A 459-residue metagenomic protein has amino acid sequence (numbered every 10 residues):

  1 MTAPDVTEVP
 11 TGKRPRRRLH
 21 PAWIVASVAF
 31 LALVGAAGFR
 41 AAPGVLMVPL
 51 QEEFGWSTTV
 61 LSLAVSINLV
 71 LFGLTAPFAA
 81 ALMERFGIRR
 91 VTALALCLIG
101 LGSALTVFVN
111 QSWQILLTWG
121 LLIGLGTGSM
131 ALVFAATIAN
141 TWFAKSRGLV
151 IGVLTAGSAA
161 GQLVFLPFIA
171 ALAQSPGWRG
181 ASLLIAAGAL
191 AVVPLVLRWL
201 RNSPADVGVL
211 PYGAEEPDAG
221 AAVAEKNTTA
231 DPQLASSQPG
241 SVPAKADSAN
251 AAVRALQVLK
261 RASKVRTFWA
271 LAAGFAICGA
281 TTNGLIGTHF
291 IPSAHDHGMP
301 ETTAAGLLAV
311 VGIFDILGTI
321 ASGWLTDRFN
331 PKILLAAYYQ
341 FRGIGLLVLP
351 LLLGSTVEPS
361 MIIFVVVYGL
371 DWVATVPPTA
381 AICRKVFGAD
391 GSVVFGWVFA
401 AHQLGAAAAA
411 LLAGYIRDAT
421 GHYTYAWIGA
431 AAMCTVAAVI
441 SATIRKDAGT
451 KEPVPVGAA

Functional and structural regions predicted by a protein language model:
V34, Q114-M130, A276-I277, S360-A374: Hydrophobic core of transmembrane alpha-helices in multi-pass small-molecule transporters, especially MFS/SLC-type
P43-M47, K260-T319: Extracytoplasmic gate region of multi-pass secondary transporters
L50, S129-F143, A374-F387: Intracellular juxtamembrane helix-capping segments at the cytosolic ends of symmetry-related transmembrane helices
L50-Q51, L82-M83, V164, F168-P176 (+3 more regions): Interfacial helix-cap and linker-helix signal at transmembrane-aqueous boundaries of multi-pass secondary transporters
T75-I88, T319-P331, R417-D418: Helix-to-loop junctions at the C-terminal end of transmembrane segments in multipass secondary transporters
C97-N110, F341-G354: C-terminal ends and interior cores of transmembrane alpha-helices in multi-pass membrane transporters/permeases
W119-A156: Cytoplasmic helix-loop-helix junction between adjacent transmembrane helices in 12-TM secondary transporters
L154-V207: Helix-loop-helix hairpin linking two adjacent transmembrane segments in secondary transporters
